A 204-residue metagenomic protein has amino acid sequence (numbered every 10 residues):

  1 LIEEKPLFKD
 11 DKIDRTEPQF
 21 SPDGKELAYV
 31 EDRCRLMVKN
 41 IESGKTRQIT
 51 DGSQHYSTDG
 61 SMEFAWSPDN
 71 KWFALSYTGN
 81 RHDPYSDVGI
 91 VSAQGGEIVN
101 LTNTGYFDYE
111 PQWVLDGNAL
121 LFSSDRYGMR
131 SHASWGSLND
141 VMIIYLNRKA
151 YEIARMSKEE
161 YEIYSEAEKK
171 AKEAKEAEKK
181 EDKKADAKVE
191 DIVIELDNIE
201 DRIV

Functional and structural regions predicted by a protein language model:
L1, F8-R15, K25-I41, Q48-G60 (+4 more regions): A flexible loop/linker signature enriched in serine peptidases of the S9 family
I2-L7, I192-I203: A short helix->beta-strand "capping" segment at the edge of beta-propeller domains
P22-D23, P68-D69, L115-D116: Residue-level detector of Asp-centered blade-edge/turn motifs that repeat once per structural unit in beta-propeller
S92-Q94, E200-D201: Short amphipathic beta-strand segments in non-cytosolic proteins
I98: Post-transcriptional modification and biogenesis factors for structured RNAs of the translation apparatus
G105-F107, R126, L196-V204: C-terminal low-complexity, glycine/proline- and small-hydrophobic-enriched intrinsically disordered tails that act as
